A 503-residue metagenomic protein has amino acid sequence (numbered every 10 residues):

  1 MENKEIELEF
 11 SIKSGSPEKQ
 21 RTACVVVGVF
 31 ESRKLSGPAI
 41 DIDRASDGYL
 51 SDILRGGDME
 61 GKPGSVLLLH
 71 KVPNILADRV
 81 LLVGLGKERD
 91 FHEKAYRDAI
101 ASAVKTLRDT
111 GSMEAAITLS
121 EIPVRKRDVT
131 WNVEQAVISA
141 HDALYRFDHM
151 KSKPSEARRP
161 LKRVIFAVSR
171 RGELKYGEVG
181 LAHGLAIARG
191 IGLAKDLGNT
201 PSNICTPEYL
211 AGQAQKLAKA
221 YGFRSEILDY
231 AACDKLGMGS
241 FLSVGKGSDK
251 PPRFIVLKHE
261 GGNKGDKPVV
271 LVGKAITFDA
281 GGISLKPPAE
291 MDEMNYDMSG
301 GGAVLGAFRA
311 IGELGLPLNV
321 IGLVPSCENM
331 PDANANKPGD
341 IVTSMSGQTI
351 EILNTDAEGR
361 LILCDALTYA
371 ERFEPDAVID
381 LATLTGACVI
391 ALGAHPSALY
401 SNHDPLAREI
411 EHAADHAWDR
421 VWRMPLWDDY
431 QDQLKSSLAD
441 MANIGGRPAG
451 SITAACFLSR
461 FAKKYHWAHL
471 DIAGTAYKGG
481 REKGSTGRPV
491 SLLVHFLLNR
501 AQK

Functional and structural regions predicted by a protein language model:
M1-A275: Short amphipathic alpha-helical segment within the helicase RecA-like ATPase core that mediates nucleic-acid
E2, D58-M59, E114, A211-K503: A generic structural signal for tightly packed, nonpolar segments enriched in small/aliphatic residues
